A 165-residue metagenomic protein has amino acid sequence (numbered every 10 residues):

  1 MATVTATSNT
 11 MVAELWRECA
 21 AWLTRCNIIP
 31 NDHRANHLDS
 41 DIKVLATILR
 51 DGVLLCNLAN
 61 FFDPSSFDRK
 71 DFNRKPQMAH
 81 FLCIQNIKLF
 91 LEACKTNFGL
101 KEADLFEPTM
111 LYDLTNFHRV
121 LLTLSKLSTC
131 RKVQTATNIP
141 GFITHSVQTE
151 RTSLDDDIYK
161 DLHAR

Functional and structural regions predicted by a protein language model:
M1-R165: Alpha-helical coiled-coil scaffolding segments
